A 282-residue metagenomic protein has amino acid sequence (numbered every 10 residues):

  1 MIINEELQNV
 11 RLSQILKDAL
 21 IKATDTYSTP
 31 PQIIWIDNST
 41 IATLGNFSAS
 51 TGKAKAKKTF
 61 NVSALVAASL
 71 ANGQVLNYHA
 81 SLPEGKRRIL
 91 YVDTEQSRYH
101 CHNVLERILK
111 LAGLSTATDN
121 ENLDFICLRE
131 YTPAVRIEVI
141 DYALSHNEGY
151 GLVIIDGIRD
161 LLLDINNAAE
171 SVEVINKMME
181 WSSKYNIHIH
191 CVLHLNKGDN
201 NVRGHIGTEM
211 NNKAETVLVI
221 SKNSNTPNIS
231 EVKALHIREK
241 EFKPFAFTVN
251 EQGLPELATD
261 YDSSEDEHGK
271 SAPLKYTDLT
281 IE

Functional and structural regions predicted by a protein language model:
N4-I108: The Walker A/P-loop phosphate-binding site
A42, S81-G85, S115-T118, S145-N147 (+2 more regions): Conserved catalytic network of the ASCE P-loop NTPase/AAA+ motor domain
L44, R98, H102, P133-I137 (+3 more regions): Amphipathic alpha-helical transducer elements in NTP-driven molecular machines
A49-T51, K55, F60, A169-Y261: Phosphate-binding/switch region of NTP-binding enzymes
A64-L65, H100-I108, V139, A143 (+4 more regions): Alpha-helical scaffold elements adjacent to nucleotide-binding pockets in ATP/GTP-utilizing enzyme cores
A68-G73, I108-L111, L161-D164, W181 (+2 more regions): Conserved, well-folded catalytic cores of nucleic-acid-processing and energy-transducing macromolecular machines
P83-N166, G253, Y261-D266: Conserved inter-motif catalytic segment of the P-loop NTP-binding fold
E256-E282: DNA transaction DNA-binding modules
